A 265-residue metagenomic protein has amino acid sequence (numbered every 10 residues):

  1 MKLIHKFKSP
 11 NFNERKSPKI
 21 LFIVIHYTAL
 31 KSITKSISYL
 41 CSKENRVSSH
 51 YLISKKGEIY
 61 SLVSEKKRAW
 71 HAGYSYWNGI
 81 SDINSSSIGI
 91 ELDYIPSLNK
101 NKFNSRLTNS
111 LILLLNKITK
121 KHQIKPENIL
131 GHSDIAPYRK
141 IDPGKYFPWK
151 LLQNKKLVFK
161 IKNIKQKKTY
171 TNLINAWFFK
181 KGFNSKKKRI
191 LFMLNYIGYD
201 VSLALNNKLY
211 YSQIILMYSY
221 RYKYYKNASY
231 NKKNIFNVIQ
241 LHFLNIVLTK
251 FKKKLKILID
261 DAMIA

Functional and structural regions predicted by a protein language model:
K2-E127: Active-site-adjacent loop/helix surface patches within enzyme catalytic domains that shape the substrate-binding cleft
Y74, T108, I112-Q123, R139-A265: Cell-envelope/ECM-targeting effectors and their regulatory/trafficking segments
S97-K102, P137-R139, S202: A generic structural signal for short coil/turn motifs at secondary-structure boundaries
N99-N101, S133, N175-A176: A short, structure-level motif marking secondary-structure boundaries and short turns
I124-R139: Acidic/histidine-rich, metal-coordinating catalytic segments
